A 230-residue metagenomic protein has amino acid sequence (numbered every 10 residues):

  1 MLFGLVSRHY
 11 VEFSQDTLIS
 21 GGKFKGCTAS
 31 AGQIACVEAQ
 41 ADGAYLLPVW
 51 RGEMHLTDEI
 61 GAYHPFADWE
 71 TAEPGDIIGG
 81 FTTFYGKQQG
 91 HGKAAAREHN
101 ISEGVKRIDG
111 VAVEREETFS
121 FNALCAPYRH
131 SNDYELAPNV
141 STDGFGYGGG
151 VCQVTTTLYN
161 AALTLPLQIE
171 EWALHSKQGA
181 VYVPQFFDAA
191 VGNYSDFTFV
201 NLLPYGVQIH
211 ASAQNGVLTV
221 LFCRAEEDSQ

Functional and structural regions predicted by a protein language model:
F3-R8, E12-I19, K25, A29 (+1 more regions): Well-ordered beta-sheet/strand-loop patches within structured domains
